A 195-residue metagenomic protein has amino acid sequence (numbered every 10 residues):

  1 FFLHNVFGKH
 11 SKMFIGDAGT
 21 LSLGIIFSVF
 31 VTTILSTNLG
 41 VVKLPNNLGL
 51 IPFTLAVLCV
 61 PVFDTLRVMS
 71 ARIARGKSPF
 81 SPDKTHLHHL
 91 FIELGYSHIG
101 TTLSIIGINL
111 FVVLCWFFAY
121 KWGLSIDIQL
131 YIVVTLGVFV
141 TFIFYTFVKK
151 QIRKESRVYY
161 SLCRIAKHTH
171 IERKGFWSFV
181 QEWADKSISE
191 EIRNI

Functional and structural regions predicted by a protein language model:
F1-E172: Alpha-helical transmembrane segments
I99-G100, R173-I195: Acidic, Ser/Thr-rich low-complexity segments on the non-lumenal side of membrane proteins
